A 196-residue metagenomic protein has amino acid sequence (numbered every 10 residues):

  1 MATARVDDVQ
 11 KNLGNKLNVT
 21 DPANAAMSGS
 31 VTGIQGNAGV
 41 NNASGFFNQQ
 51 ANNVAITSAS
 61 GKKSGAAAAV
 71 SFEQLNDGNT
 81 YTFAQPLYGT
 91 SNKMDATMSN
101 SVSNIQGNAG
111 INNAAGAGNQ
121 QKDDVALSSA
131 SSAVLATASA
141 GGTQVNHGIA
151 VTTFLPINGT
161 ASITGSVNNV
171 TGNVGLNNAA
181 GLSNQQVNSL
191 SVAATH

Functional and structural regions predicted by a protein language model:
M1-H196: Low-complexity repeat regions of mature extracellularly deployed or surface/particle-associated proteins
